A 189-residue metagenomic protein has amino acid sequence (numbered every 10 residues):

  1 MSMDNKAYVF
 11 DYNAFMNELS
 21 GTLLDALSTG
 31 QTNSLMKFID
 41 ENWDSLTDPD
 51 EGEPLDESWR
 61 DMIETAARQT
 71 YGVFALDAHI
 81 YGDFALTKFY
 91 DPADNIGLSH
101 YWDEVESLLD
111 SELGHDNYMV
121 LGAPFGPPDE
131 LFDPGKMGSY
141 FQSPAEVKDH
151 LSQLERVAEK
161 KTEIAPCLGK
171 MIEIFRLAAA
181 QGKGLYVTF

Functional and structural regions predicted by a protein language model:
M1-E173, L177-Q181, F189: Acidic (Asp/Glu-rich) sequence patches and key acidic residues that form negatively charged surfaces used
